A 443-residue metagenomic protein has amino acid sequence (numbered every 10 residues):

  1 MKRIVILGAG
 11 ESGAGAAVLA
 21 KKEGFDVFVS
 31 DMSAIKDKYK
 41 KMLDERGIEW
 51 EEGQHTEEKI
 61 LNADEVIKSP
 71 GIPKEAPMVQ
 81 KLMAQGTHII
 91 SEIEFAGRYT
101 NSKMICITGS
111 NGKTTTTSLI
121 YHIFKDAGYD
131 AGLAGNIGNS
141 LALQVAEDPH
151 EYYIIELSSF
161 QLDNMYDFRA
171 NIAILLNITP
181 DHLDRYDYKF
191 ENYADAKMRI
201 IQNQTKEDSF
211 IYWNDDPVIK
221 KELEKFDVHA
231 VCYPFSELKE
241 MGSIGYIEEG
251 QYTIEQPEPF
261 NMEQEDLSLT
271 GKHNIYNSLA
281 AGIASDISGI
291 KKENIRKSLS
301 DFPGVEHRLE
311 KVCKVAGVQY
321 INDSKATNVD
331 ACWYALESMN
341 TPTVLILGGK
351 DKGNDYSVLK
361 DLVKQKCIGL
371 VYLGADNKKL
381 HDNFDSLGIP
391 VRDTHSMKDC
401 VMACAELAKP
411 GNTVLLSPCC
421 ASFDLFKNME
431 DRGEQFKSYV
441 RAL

Functional and structural regions predicted by a protein language model:
M1-S91, F95, T270, D382 (+1 more regions): N-terminal leader/targeting and accessory segments in enzymes
K2, K21-K22, E58-L61, P70-N214 (+3 more regions): Phosphate-binding loop of NTP-binding sites
R3, G15-E23, M262-I368: Nucleotide phosphate-binding/pyrophosphate-handling subdomain across enzymes that bind or process nucleotide phosphates
G10, S33, I137, D216 (+2 more regions): Residues in the short beta-alpha loop(s) of Rossmann-like NAD(P)-binding domains
E11, P73, N111-T115, I275 (+2 more regions): Residue-level detector of alpha-helix initiation sites
D26-M32, F210-N214, I346-L347, K366-A375: Short internal beta-strands
Y39-K41, S357-N412: C-terminal helical cap/extension that packs against the catalytic core of soluble nucleotide-cofactor enzymes
E51-Q54, I90-E94, D227-Y246, S298-S300 (+2 more regions): Beta-strand->loop->alpha-helix junctions that form or flank phosphate-binding loops in nucleotide-handling enzymes
